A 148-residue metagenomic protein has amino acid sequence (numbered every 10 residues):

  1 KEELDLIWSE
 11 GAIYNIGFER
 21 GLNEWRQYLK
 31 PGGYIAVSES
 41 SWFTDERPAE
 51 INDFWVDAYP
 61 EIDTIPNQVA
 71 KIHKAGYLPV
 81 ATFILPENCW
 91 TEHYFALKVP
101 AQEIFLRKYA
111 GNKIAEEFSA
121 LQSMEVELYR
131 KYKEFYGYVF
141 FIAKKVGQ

Functional and structural regions predicted by a protein language model:
K1-I7: A short acidic, Gly/Pro-enriched loop at the edge of an enzyme's catalytic core that lines a small-molecule cofactor
S9-A12: A short beta-strand submotif of the Rossmann-like class I SAM-dependent methyltransferase core that lines
F18-E19, P48: Conserved catalytic-core motifs of eukaryotic protein kinase domains, centered on the activation segment
E19-Y34: A short glycine-rich, Lys/Arg-flanked "PGG" loop and its adjoining helix->strand segment in the class I
V37-Y59: Short, glycine-/aromatic-enriched active-site segment of Class I SAM-dependent methyltransferases
Y59-T82: Short alpha-helix
A81-Q148: Conserved Class I S-adenosyl-L-methionine
